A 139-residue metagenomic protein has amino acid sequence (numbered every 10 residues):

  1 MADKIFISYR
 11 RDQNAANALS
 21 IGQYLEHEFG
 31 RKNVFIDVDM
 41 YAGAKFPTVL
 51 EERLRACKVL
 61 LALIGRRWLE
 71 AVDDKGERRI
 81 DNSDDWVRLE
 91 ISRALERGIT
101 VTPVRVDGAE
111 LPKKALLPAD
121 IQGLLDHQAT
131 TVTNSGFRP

Functional and structural regions predicted by a protein language model:
M1-R67, D73-D74, S83, V87 (+1 more regions): Conserved N-terminal substructure of TIR/SEFIR domains
Q13, R67-L69, V106-P112: Conserved nucleotide-binding/hydrolysis micro-motifs of P-loop NTPases
E96-R105: A short helix->loop->beta-strand "cap" motif at the edges of active sites that frequently abuts
A109-I121: Glycine-rich, charge-decorated loop segments at or immediately adjacent to ligand/cofactor-binding or catalytic sites
L125-D126: A short helix-turn-beta junction within AAA+ P-loop NTPase domains corresponding to the substrate/partner-engaging
T133-P139: C-terminal helix of von Willebrand factor
